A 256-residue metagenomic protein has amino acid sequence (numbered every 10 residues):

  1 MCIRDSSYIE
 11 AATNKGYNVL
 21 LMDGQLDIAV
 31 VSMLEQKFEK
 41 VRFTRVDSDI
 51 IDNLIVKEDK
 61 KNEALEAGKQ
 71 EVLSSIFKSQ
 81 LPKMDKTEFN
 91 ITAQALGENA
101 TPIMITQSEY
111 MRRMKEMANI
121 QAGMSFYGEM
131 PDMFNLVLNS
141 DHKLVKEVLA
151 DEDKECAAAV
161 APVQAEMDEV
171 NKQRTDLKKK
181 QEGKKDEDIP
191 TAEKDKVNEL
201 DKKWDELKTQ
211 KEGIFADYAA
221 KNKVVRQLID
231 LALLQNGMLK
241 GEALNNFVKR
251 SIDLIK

Functional and structural regions predicted by a protein language model:
M1-K256: Long, intrinsically disordered, charge-dense linkers/tails
